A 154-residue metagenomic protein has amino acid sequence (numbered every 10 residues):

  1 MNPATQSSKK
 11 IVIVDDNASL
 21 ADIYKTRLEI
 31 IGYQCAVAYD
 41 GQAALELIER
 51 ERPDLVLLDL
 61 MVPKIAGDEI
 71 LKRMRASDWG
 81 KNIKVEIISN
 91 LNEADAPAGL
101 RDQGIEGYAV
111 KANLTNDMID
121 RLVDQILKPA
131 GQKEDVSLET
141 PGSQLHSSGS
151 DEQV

Functional and structural regions predicted by a protein language model:
M1-K10, N116-V154: Non-catalytic signal-transmission and effector/linker regions of two-component phosphorelay proteins
D15: Conserved acidic carboxylate
A21, P63, E93: The feature encodes the CheY-like receiver
D22-I30: Charged docking surfaces used in two-component/phosphorelay signaling
G32-Y39, L47: Short hydrophobic/Thr-rich beta-strand motif most characteristic of the beta2 strand and flanking loop of CheY-like
D40-A43, A66-K72: Acidic catalytic/metal-coordinating carboxylates
D59, S89: Active-site residues of response regulator receiver
E86-I88, K111: Hydrophobic/aromatic residues positioned on beta-strands within the core alpha/beta folds
